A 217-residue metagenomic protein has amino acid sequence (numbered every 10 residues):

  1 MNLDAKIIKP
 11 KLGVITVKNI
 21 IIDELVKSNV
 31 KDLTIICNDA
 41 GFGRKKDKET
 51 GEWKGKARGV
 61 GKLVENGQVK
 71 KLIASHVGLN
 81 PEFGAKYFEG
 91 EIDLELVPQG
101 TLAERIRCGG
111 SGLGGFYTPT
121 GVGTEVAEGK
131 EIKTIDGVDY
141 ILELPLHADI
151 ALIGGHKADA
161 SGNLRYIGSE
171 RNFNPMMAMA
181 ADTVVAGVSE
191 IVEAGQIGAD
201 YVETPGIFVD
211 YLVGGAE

Functional and structural regions predicted by a protein language model:
M1-E217: Conserved alpha/beta enzyme-core scaffold
